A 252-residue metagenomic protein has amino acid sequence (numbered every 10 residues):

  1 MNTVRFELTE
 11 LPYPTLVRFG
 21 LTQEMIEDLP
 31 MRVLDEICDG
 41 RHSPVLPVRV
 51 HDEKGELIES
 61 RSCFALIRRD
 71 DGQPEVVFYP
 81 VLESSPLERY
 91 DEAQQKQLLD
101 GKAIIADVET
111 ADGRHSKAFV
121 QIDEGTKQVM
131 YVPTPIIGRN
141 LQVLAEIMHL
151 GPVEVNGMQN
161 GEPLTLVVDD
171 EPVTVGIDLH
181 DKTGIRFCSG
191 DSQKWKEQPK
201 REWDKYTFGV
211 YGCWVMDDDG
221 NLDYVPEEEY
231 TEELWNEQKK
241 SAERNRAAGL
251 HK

Functional and structural regions predicted by a protein language model:
M1-F19, R61-A65: N-terminal trafficking/processing presequences and adjacent post-cleavage segments of proteins routed to secretion
T15, F19, Q23, F119-K252: A eukaryote-biased signal for long
G20-H51, V81-G113, A145-Q159: Short, flexible domain-boundary/linker segments around small modular repeats
D39-R69: Amphipathic, interaction-prone secondary-structure segments
P47-H51, I67, Y79, D107-E109 (+4 more regions): A structural detector for beta-sheet-dominated domains
S60-S62, S116-A118, L164: Short beta-strand segments
A65, D70-E92, D100, Q128-M130: Beta-strand-dominated lipid-handling architectures at cellular/organellar boundaries
